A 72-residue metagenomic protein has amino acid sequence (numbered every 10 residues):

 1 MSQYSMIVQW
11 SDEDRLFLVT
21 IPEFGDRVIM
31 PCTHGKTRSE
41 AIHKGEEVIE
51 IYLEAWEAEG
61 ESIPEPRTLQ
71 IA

Functional and structural regions predicted by a protein language model:
M1-I7, E13-D14, H43-A72: Short, charged, surface-exposed hinge/linker loops at domain edges that act as mobile lids or interdomain connectors
Q9-V28: Short aromatic-glycine-(Arg/Gly/Cys) micro-motifs in beta-strand/loop hairpins
V19, E40-I42: Intrinsically disordered, low-complexity segments enriched in polar/charged residues with Gly/Pro, especially when
E23, C32, E65-R67: Generic low-complexity segments that are intrinsically disordered, proline-rich and/or Lys/Arg-biased
D26-E40: A short, exposed loop/beta-hairpin motif centered on an aromatic-Gly-Thr core
